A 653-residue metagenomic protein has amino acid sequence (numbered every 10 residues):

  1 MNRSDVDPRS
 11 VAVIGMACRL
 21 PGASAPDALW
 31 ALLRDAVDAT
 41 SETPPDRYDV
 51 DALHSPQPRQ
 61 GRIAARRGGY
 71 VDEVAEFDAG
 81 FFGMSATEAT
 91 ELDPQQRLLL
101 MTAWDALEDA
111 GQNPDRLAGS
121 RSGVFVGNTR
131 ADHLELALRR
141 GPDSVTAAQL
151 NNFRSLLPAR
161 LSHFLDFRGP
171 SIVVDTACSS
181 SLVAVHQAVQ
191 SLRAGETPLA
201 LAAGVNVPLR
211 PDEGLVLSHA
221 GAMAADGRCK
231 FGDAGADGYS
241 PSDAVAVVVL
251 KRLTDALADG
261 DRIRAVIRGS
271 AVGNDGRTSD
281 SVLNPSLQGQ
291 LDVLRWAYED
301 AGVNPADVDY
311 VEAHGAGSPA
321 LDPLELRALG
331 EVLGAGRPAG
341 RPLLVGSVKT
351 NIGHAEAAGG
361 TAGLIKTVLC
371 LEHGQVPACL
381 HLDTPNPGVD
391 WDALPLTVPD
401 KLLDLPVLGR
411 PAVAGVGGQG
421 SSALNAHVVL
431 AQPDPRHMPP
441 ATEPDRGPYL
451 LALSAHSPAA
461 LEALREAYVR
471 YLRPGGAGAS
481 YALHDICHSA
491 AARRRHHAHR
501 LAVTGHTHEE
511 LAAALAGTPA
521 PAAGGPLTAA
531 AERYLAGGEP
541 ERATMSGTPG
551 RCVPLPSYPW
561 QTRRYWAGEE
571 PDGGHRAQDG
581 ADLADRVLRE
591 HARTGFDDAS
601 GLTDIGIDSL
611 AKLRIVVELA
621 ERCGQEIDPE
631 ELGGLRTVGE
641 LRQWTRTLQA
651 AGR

Functional and structural regions predicted by a protein language model:
N2-P444: Condensing-enzyme catalytic core of the thiolase-fold
V11, P94-R97, A320, N425 (+2 more regions): Phosphopantetheine-attachment site and its flanking helix in carrier
A17-R19, P285-D300, V413-A543, Q561-R564 (+1 more regions): Flexible catalytic loop/linker elements that gate and position reactive groups at enzyme active sites
A28-R34, P45, L100-M101, E108 (+7 more regions): Acyl-thioester-processing domains in fatty-acid/polyketide/NRPS systems
L98-T102, G573-D598, A611, I615-E618 (+2 more regions): Thiotemplate assembly-line natural product biosynthesis machinery
A103, G550-L555: Acidic/polar, glycine-anchored loop/turn motif associated with catalytic or activation segments that engage anionic
G169-S171, L588-I605, R622-R636, A650: Phosphopantetheine carrier-protein modules
V308, A530, L619: Conserved S/T- and glycine-rich ATP-binding loop of Class I adenylate-forming
